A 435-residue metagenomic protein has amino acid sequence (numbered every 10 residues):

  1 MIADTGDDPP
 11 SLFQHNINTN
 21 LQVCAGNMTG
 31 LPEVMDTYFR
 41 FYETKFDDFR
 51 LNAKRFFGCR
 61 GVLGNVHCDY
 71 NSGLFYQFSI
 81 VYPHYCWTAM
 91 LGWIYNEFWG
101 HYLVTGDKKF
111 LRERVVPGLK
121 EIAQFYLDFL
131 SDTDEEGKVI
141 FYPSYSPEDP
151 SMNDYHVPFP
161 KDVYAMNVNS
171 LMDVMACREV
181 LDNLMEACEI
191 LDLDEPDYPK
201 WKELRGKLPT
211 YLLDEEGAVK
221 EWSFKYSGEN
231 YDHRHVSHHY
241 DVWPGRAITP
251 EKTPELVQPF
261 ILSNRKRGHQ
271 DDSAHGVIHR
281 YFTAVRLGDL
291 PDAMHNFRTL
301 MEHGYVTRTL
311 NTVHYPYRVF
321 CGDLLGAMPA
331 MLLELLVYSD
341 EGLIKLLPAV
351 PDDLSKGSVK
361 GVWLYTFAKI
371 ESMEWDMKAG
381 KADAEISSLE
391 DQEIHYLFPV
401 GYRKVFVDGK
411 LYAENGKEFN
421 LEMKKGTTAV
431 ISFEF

Functional and structural regions predicted by a protein language model:
M1, Y42, K54-C59, G137-K138 (+1 more regions): Short, solvent-exposed turn/loop segments enriched in Gly/Ser/Thr/Pro and often Arg
M1-D4, D8, L103-V104, P147-S151 (+5 more regions): Flexible loop/turn segments at secondary-structure boundaries
M1-D8, F46, V104-E121, D132 (+1 more regions): Primarily short, surface-exposed interaction patches in extracytoplasmic proteins
M1-N16, C24-A25: Long, K/E/R/D-enriched contiguous segments that form extended
H15-R55, C59, N65, D69-S79 (+3 more regions): Active-site core of glycosidic bond-cleaving carbohydrate-active enzymes
E121-A187: Acidic/histidine-rich catalytic neighborhood
E136, P291-F435: Non-catalytic C-terminal accessory modules of carbohydrate-active enzymes
S144, Y198-G206, L347-S355: A glycine-rich phosphate-binding loop feature that marks nucleotide/adenosyl-phosphate handling sites
